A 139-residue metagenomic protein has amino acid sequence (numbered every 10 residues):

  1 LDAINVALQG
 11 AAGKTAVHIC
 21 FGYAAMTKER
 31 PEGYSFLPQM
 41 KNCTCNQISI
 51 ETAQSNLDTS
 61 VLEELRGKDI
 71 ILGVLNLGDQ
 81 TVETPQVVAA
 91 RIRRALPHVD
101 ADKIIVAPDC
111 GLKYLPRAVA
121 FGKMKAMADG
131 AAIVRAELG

Functional and structural regions predicted by a protein language model:
L1-G139: Domain-level signal for soluble alpha/beta catalytic cores
